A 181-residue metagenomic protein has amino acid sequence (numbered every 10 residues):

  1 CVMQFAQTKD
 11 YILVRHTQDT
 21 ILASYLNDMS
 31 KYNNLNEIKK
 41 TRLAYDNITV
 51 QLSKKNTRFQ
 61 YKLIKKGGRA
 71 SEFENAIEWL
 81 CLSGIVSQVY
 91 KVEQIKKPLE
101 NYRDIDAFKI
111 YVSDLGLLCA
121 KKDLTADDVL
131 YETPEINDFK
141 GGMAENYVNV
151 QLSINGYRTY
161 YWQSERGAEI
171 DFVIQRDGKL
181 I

Functional and structural regions predicted by a protein language model:
C1-M3: The conserved phosphate-sensing helix
F5-L180: Accessory nucleic acid-recognition modules appended to NTPase machines
